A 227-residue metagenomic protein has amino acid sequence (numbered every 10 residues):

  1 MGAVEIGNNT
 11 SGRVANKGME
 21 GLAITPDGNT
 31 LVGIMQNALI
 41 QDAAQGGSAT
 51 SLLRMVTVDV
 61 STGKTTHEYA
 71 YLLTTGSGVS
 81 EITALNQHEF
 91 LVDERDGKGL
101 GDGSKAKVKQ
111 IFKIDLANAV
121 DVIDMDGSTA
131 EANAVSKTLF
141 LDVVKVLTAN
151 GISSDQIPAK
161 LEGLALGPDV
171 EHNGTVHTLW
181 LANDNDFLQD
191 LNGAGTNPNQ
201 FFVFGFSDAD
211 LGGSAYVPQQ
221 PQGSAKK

Functional and structural regions predicted by a protein language model:
M1-K227: Sequence/structural signature of beta-propeller domains
